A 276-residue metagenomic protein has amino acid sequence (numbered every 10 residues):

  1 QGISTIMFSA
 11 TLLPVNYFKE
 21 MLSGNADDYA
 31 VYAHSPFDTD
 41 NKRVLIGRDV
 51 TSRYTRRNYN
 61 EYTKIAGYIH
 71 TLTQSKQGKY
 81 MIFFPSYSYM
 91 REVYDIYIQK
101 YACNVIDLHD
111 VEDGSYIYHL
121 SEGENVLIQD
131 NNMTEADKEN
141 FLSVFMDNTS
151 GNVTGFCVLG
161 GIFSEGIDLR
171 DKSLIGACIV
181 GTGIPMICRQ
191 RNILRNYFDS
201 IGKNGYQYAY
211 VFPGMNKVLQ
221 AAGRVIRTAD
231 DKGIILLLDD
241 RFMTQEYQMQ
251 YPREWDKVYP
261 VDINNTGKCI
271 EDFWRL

Functional and structural regions predicted by a protein language model:
Q1-L276: ASCE RecA-like P-loop NTPase motor cores that couple ATP hydrolysis to mechanical translocation on nucleic acids
